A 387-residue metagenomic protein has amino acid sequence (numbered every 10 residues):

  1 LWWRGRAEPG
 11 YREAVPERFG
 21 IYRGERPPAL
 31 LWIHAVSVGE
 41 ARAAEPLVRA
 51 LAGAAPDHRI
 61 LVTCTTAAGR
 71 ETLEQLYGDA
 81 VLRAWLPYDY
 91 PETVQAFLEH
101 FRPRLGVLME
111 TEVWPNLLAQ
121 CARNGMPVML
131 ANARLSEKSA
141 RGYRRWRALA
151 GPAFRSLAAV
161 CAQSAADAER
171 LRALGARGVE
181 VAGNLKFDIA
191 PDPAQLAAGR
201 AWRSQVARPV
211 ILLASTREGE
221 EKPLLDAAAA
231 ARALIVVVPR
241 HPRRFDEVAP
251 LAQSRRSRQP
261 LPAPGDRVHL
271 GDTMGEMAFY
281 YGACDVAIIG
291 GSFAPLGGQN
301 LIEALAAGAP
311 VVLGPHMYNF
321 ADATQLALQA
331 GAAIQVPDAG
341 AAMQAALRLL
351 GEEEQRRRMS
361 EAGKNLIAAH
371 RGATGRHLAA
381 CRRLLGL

Functional and structural regions predicted by a protein language model:
L1-L387: Nucleotide-activated sugar donor-binding and catalytic core shared by glycosyltransferases and related lipid-linked
